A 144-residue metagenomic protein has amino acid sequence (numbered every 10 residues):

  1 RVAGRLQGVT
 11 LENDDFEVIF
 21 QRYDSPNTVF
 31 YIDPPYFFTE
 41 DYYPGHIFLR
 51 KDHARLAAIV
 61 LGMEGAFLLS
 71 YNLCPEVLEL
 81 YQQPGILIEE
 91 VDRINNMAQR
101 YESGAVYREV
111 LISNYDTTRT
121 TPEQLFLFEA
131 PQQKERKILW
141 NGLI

Functional and structural regions predicted by a protein language model:
R1-D41, C74, W140: SAM-dependent nucleic-acid methyltransferase catalytic core
P35-R55: Mobile active-site "lid"/loop adjacent to the S-adenosyl-L-methionine
L49-I144: Long, positively charged, glycine-interspersed low-complexity recognition regions
